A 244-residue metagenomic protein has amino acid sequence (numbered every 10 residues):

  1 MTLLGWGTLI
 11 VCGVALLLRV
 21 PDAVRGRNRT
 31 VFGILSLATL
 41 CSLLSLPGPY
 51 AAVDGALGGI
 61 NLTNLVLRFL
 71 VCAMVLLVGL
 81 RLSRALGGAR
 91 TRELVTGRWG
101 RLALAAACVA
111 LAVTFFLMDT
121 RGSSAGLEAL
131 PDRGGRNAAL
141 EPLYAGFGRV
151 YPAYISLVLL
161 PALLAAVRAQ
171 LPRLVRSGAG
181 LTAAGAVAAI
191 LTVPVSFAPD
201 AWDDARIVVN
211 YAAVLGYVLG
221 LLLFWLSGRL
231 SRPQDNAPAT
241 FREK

Functional and structural regions predicted by a protein language model:
M1-G26, F32, P152-A165: First transmembrane helix
M1-I10, N61-A73, A139-I155, A205-Y217: Alpha-helical transmembrane segments of polytopic membrane proteins
T2-L9, F32-C41, G55-G87: Individual alpha-helical transmembrane segments in multi-pass integral membrane proteins
V20-V31, L86-G97, A165-V175: Membrane-interface helix-boundary motifs at transmembrane edges
R25, L40-L65, T120-G126, V195-W202: Helix-loop junctions on the outward
T30-A52, A179-S196: Hydrophobic alpha-helical transmembrane segments of multi-pass membrane proteins
L86-L157: Membrane-proximal helix-loop-helix units in multi-pass membrane proteins
Y151-K244: C-terminal transmembrane-bundle signature of multipass membrane proteins, characterized by strong activation on
